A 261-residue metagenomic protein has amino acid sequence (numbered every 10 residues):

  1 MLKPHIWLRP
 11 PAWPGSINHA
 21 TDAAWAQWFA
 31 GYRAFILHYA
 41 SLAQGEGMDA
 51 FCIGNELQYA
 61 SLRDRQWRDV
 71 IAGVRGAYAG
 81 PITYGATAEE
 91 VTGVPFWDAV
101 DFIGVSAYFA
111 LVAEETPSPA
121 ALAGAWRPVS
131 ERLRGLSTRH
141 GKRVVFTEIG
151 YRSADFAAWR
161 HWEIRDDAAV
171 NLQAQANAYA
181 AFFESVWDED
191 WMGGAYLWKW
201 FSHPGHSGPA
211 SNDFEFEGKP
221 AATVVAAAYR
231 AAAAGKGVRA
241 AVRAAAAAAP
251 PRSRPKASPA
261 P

Functional and structural regions predicted by a protein language model:
M1, H38-A50, V74-Y78, R132-V144 (+2 more regions): A structural motif corresponding to the C-terminal end of an alpha-helix and its immediate exit/capping segment
M1-A60, F156, W198-H203: Substrate-binding cleft and catalytic face of glycoside hydrolase catalytic domains, especially the flexible beta-alpha
K3-H5, C52-E56, A60-L62, I71-T92 (+2 more regions): Aromatic-lined carbohydrate-recognition surfaces of secreted/lumenal glycan-active proteins
R9-A30, V100, V105, R160 (+2 more regions): Aromatic- and acidic-residue-enriched segments that line the glycan-binding/catalytic groove of carbohydrate-active
H19-A50, V70-G73, A77, T87-G93 (+1 more regions): An active-site-proximal structural segment forming one wall of the substrate-binding cleft that immediately precedes
W25-A26, N55-S61, A110-W126, D166-V170: Surface-exposed cleft-lining segments at the edges of enzyme active sites
T83, E90-W162, A180-M192, S202 (+1 more regions): Glycoside hydrolase catalytic-domain groove-lining segments
H161-D167, A174-A181, S185-P261: Aromatic-rich peripheral "rim/lid" segments of glycoside hydrolase catalytic domains that contact and position glycan
